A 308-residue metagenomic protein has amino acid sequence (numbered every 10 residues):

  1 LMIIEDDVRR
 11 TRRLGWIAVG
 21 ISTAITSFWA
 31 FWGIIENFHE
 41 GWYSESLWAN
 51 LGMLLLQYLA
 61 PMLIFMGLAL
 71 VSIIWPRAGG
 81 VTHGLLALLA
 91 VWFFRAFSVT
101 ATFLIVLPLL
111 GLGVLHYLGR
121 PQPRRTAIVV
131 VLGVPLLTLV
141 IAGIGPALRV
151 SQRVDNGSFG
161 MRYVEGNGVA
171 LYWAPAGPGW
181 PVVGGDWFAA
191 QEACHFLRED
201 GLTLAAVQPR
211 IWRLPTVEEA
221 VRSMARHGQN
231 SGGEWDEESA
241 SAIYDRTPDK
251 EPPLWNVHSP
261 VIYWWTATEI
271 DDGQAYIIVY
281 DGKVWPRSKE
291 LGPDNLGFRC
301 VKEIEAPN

Functional and structural regions predicted by a protein language model:
I25-W32, G84-A96, L137-I144: Aromatic-anchored segments of alpha-helical transmembrane domains
P61-L70, F103-H116: Hydrophobic cores of alpha-helical transmembrane segments in multi-pass inner/ER membrane proteins, independent
A69-T82, G119-R125: Membrane-helix interface "capping/anchor" motifs
A78-A90, V129-G133: Central hydrophobic cores of alpha-helical transmembrane segments in multi-pass integral membrane proteins
P123-V150: Internal/C-terminal transmembrane anchor helices
L148-W212: Extracellular adhesion/carbohydrate-recognition regions
H195, E199-R210, V217-Y276: An exposed tryptophan-centered "aromatic clamp" motif
Y263-W265, P286-N308: Short, structured beta-strand segments at or near domain termini in extracellular proteins/domains
